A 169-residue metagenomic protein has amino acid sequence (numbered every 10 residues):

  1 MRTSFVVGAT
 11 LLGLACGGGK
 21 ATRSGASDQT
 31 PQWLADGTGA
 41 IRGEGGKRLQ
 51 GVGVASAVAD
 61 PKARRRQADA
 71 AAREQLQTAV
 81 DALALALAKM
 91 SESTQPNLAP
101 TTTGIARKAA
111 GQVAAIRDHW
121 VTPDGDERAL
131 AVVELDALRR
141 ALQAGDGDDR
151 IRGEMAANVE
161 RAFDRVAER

Functional and structural regions predicted by a protein language model:
M1-A15: Sec-dependent bacterial lipoprotein signal peptides
C16-R169: Domain-level marker for long, solvent-exposed, non-transmembrane regions
